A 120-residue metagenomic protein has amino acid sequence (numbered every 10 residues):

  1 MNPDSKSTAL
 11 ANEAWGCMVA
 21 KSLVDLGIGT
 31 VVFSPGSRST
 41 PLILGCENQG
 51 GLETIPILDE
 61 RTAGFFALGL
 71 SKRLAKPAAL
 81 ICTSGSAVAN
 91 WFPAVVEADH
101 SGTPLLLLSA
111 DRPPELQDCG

Functional and structural regions predicted by a protein language model:
N2-G120: N-terminal alpha/beta PP-like core and its mobile active-site loop of ThDP/TPP-dependent enzymes
